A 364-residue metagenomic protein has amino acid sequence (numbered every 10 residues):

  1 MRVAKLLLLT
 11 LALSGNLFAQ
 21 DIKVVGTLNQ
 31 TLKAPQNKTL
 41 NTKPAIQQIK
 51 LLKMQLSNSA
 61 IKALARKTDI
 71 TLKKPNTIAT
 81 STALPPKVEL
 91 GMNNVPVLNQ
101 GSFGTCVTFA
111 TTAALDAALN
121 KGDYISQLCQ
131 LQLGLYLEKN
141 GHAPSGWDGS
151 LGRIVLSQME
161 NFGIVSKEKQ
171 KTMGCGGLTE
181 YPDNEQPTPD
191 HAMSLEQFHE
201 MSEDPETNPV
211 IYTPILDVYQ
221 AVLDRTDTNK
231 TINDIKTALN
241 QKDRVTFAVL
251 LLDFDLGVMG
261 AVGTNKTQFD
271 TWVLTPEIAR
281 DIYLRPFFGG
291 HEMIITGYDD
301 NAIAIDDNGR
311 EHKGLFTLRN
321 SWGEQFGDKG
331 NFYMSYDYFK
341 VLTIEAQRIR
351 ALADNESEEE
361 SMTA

Functional and structural regions predicted by a protein language model:
R2-L9, N16: Sec-dependent signal peptide recognition, specifically the positively charged N-region followed immediately by
L11-F18, R153: Intrinsic disorder/low-complexity segments in short proteins, especially the signal peptide and propeptide regions
Q20-E89, T188-L195, E360-T363: N-terminal zymogen propeptides
D21-Q30, G141-N308, L315, R319 (+1 more regions): Predominantly the structural core of cysteine protease catalytic domains
N58, K62-P189, K230-I235, N240 (+1 more regions): Active-site-adjacent structural elements in enzyme catalytic domains
C106, H312-K313: A structure-centric signal for secondary-structure junctions around beta-strands
Y124, G309-H312: Short, surface-exposed loop/turn microsegments at beta-strand edges and helix-strand junctions
